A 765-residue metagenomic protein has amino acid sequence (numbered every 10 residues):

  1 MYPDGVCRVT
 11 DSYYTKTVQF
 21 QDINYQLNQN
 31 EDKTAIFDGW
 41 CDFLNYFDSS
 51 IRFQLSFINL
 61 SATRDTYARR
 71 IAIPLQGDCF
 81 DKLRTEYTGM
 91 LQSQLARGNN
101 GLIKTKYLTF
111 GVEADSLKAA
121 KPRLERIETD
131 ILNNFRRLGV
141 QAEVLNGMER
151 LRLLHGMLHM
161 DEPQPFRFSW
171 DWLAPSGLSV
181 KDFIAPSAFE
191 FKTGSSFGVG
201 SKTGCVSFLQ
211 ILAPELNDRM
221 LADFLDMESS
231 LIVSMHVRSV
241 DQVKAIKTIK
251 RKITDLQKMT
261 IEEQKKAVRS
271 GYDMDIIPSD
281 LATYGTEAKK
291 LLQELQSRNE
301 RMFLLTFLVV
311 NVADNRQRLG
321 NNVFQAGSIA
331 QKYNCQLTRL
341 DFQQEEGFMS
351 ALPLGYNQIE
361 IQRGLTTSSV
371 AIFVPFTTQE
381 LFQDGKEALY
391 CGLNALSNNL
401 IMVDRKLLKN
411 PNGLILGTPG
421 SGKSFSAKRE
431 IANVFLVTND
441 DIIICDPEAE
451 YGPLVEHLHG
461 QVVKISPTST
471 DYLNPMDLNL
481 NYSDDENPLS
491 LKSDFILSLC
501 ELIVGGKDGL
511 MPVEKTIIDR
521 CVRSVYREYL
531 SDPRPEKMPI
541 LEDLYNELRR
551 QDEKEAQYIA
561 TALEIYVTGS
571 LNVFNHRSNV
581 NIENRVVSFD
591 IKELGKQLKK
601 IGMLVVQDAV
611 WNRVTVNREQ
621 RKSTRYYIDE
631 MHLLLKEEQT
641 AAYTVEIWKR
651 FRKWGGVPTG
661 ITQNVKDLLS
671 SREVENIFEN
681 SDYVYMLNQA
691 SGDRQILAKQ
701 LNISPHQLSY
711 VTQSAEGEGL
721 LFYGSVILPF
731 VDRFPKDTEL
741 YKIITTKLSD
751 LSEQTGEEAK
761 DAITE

Functional and structural regions predicted by a protein language model:
M1-T378: Extended, folded cores of ATP/NTP-driven motor/assembly subunits in large transport and secretion machines
I23, N30-S49, S56, L60 (+12 more regions): P-loop NTPase motor domains
I415: Hydrophobic anchor at the beta1->P-loop junction of P-loop NTPases
K423: Conserved lysine of the Walker
S426: Hydrophobic positions on the alpha1 helix immediately C-terminal to the Walker A/P-loop
N433-I443: Post-Walker A helix-loop "phosphate-sensing" segment adjacent to the P-loop in P-loop NTPases
H459-V463, E673-M686: A short helix-turn-beta junction within AAA+ P-loop NTPase domains corresponding to the substrate/partner-engaging
L701-G756: Conserved P-loop NTPase
